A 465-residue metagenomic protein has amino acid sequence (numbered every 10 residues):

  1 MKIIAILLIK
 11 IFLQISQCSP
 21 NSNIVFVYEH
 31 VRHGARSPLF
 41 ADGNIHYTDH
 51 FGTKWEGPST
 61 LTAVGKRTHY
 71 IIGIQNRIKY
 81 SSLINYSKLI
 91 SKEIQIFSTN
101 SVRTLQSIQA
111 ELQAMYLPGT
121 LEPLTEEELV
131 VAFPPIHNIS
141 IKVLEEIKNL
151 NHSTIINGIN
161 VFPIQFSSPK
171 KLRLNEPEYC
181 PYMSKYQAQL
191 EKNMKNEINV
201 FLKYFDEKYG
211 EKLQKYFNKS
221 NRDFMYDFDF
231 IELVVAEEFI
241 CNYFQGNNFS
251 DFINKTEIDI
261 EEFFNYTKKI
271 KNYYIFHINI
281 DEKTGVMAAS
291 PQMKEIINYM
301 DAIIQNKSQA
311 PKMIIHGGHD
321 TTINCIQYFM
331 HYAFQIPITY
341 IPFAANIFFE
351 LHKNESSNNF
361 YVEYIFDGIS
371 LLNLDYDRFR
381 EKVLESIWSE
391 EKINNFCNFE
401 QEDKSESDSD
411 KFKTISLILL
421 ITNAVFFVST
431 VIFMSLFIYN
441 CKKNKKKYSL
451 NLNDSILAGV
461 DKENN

Functional and structural regions predicted by a protein language model:
K2-C18: Cleavable N-terminal signal peptides of Sec/SRP-targeted secreted and luminal proteins
L8, F12, K411, K443-K445 (+1 more regions): Generic N-terminal leader/processing signal
S19-Q95, T99-I314, G318-A424, S429 (+3 more regions): Signature for phosphate-centric chemistry
F433-K443: Juxtamembrane cytosolic interface motif at the C-terminal end of transmembrane helices
K446-N465: Cytosolic C-terminal tails of single-pass type I membrane
